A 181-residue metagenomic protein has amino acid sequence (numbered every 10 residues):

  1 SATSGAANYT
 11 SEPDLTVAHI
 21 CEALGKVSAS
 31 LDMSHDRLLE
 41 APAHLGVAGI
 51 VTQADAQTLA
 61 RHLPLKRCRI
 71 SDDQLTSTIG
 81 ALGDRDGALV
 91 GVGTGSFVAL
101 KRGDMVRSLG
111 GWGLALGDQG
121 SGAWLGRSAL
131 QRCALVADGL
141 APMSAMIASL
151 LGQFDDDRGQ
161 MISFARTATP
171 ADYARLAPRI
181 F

Functional and structural regions predicted by a protein language model:
S1, G87-R102: Gly/Thr-rich phosphate-binding beta-strand-loop-beta motif of the actin/hexokinase/Hsp70
S1-A18, K26, V106, G111: Short glycine-rich, Thr/Ser-proximal phosphate-binding strand/loop in the N-terminal lobe of ATP-dependent enzymes
T3-Y9, S28-I70, R166: Short beta-strand-loop/turn "lid" adjacent to the catalytic site in phosphate-handling enzymes
T16-S34, A81: Stable alpha-helical structural segments in soluble proteins, enriched in small hydrophobic residues
A60-R61, K66, M105-G113: Glycine/charged-rich beta-loop-alpha catalytic/anionic-binding loops adjacent to active sites
L65-V90, D104-M105: Conserved phosphate-binding catalytic cores of ATP/NTP-utilizing and phosphoryl-transfer enzymes
S108-Q153: Glycine-rich phosphate-binding loop plus the immediately following alpha-helix
P142-F181: A mobile "lid/hinge" subdomain adjacent to the ATP/sugar-phosphate binding pocket shared across diverse ATP-dependent
